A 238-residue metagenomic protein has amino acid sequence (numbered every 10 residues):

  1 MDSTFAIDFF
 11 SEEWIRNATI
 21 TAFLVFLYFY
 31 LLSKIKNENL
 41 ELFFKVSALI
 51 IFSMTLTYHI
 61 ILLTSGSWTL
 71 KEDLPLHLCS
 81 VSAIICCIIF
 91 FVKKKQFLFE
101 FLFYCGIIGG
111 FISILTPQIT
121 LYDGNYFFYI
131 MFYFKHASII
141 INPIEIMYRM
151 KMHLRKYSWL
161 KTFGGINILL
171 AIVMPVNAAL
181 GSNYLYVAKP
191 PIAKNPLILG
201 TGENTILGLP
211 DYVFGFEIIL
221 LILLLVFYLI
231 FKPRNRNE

Functional and structural regions predicted by a protein language model:
F5-A22, K161-I168, L180-L224: Membrane-interface transmembrane-helix boundary segments in multi-pass integral membrane proteins
W14-I20, S67-C79, L102-F103: Structural signature of hydrophobic alpha-helical transmembrane segments
F26-Y30, C86-I88, S138-K156: Alpha-helical transmembrane segments in multipass membrane proteins, preferentially the mid-helix core
L32-F44, F91-F99, R149-L160, R236: Membrane-interface helix-boundary motifs at transmembrane edges
E41-V46, D73-L74, F99-I107: Cytoplasmic-side transmembrane-helix entry/capping segments in multi-pass membrane proteins
S47-L62: A generic, lipid-embedded transmembrane alpha helix
Y58-S67, L115-D123: Juxtamembrane "helix-exit" motif on the non-cytosolic side of transmembrane helices
F91-R149: Membrane-proximal helix-loop-helix units in multi-pass membrane proteins
